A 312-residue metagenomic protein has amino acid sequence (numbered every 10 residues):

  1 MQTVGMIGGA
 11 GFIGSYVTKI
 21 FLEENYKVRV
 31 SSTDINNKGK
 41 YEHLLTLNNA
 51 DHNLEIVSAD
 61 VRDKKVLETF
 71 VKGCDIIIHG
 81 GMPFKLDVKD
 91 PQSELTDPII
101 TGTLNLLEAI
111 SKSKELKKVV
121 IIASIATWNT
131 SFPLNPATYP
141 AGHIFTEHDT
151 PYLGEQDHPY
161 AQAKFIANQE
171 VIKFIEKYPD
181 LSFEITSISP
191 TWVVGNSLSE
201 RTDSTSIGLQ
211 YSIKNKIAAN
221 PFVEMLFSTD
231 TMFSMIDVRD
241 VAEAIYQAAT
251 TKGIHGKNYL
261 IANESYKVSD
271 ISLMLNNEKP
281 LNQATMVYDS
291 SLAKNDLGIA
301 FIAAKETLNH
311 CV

Functional and structural regions predicted by a protein language model:
T3, K294, I302-V312: Amphipathic terminal alpha-helices
V4-Y26: N-terminal Rossmann NAD(P)H-binding glycine-rich loop of SDR-like oxidoreductase domains
I35-T101: NAD(P)H-binding glycine-rich loop region in Rossmannoid oxidoreductase-like domains and their noncatalytic homologs
K89-D157: Conserved Rossmann-fold NAD(P)-dependent oxidoreductase catalytic core, especially the SDR/UDP-sugar
L153-I185: Active-site Tyr-X1-5-Lys
D180-F183, G195-Y211, A248-N258: Glycine/proline-rich active-site loop of Rossmann-fold NAD(P)-dependent oxidoreductases
T205-L209, E224-Q247: Substrate-positioning beta->alpha
D230-M232, A242-S290, H310-V312: Mid/C-terminal beta-alpha module of Rossmann-like enzyme folds, strongest in SDR-family dehydrogenases/epimerases
